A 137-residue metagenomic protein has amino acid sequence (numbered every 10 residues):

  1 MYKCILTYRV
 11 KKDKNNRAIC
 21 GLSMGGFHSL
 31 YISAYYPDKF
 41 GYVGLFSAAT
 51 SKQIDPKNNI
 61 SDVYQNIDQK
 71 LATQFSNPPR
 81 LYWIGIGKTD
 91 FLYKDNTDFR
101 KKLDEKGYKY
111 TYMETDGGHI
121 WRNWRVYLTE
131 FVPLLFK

Functional and structural regions predicted by a protein language model:
M1-K137: Non-catalytic cap/lid and distal C-terminal segments of serine-dependent acyl enzymes
